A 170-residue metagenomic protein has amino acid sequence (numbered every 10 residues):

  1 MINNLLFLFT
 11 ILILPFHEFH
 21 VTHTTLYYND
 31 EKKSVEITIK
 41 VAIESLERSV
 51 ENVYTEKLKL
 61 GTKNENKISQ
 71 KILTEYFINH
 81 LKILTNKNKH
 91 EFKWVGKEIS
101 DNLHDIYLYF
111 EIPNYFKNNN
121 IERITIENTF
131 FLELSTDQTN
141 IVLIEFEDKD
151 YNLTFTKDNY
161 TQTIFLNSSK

Functional and structural regions predicted by a protein language model:
N4-I13: Sec-dependent N-terminal signal peptides
H17-K170: N-terminal soluble domains immediately following signal/targeting peptides that reside in extracytoplasmic
